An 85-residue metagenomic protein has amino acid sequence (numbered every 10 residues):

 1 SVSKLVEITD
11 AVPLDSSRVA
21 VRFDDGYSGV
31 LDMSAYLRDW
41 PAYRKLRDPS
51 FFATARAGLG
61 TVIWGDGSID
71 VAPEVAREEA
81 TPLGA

Functional and structural regions predicted by a protein language model:
S1-A85: Motif-centric detector for short Cys/His coordination patterns
